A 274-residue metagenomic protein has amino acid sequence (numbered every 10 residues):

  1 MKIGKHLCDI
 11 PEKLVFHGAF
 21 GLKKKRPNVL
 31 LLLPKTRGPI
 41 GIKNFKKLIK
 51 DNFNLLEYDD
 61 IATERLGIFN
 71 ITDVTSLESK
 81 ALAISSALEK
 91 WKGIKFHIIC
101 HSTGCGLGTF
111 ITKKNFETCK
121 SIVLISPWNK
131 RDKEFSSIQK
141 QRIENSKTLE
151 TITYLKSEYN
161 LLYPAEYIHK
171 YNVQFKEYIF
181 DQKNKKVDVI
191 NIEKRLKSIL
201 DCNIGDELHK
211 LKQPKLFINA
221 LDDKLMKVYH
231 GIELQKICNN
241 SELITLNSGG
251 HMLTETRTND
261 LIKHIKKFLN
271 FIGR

Functional and structural regions predicted by a protein language model:
L14-G67: Conserved HGGG/HGGXW glycine-rich cap/lid loop of the alpha/beta-hydrolase fold
L56-F96, K263: Active-site loop/oxyanion-hole signature of alpha/beta-hydrolase fold enzymes
C100-G104, G108: Gly/Ala-rich beta-loop-alpha elbow adjacent to hydrolase catalytic centers
T109, K113, C119-E150: Flexible "cap/lid" loop of the alpha/beta hydrolase fold
K133-F135, T153-E207: Conserved alpha/beta-hydrolase catalytic His-Asp/Glu region
L211, F217-N219, D223: Short beta-strand/loop motif that positions the catalytic acidic residue of the alpha/beta-hydrolase fold
K224-H230: Conserved alpha/beta-hydrolase "acid-adjacent" motif
G249-I262: Catalytic histidine-centered segment of alpha/beta-hydrolase-like enzymes
